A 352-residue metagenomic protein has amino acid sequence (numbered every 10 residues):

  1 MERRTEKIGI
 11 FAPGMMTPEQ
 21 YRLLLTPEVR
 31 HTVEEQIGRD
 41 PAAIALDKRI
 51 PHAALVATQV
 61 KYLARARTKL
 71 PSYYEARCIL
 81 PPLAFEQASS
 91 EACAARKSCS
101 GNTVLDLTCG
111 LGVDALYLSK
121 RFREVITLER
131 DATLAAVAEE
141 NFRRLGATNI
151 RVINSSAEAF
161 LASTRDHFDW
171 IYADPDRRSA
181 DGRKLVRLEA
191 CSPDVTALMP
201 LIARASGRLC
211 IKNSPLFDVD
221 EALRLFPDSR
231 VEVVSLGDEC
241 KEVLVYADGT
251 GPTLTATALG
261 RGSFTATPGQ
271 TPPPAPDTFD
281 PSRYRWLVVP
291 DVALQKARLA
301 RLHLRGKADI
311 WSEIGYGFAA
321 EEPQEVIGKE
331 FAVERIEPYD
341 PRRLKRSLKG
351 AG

Functional and structural regions predicted by a protein language model:
M1-G352: SAM-dependent transferase fold signal centered on methyltransferase-like domains, encompassing both Class I
